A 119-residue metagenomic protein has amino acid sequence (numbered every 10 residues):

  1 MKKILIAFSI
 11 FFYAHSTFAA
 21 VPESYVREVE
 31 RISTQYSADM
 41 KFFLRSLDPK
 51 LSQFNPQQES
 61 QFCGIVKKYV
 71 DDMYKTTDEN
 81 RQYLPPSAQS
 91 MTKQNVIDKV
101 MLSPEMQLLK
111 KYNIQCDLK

Functional and structural regions predicted by a protein language model:
K2-I10: Sec-dependent signal peptide recognition, specifically the positively charged N-region followed immediately by
A7-F8, K41, D72, P86: Intrinsically disordered, low-complexity segments enriched in polar/charged small residues
A7-F8, L51, Q61, P104: Generic detector of short alpha-helix boundary/capping microenvironments and adjacent low-complexity segments
S9-I10, A38, F42, V100: Enrichment for repetitive, rod-forming helical segments
A14-S16: N-terminal signal peptide c-region/cleavage motif recognized by signal peptidases
F18-S60, Y112-K119: Immediate post-signal-peptide N-terminus of mature secreted/exported proteins
F62-K119: Compact alpha-helical subdomains of small soluble proteins
